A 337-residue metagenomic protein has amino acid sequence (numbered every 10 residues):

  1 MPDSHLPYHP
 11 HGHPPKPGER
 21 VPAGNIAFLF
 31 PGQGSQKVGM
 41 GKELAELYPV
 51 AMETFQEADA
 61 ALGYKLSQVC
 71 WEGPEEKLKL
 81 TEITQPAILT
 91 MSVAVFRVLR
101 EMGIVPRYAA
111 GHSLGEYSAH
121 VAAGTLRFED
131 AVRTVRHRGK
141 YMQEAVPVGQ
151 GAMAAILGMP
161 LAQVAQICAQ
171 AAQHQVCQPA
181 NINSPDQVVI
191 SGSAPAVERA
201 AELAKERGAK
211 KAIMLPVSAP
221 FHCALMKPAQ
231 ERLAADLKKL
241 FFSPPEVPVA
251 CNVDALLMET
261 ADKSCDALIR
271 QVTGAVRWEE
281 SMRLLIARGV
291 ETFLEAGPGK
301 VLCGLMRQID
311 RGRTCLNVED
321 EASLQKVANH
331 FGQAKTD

Functional and structural regions predicted by a protein language model:
P2-V164, L215, T292-K326: FabD-like malonyl-/acyl-CoA
Q33-S35, L62-Y64, A123-G274: Alpha/beta catalytic cores of group-transfer enzymes, especially the acyltransferase/condensing modules of polyketide
A45-E46, Q170-A172, K205-R207, Q308-R311 (+1 more regions): Short, solvent-exposed amphipathic alpha-helical segments in soluble enzyme and RNA/protein-processing domains
A196-V197, D236, G312, E321-D337: NAD(P)-dependent dehydrogenase/reductase Rossmann-like domain
G274-V290: A short, acidic, amphipathic alpha-helical segment used as a generic capping/interface helix at domain edges
